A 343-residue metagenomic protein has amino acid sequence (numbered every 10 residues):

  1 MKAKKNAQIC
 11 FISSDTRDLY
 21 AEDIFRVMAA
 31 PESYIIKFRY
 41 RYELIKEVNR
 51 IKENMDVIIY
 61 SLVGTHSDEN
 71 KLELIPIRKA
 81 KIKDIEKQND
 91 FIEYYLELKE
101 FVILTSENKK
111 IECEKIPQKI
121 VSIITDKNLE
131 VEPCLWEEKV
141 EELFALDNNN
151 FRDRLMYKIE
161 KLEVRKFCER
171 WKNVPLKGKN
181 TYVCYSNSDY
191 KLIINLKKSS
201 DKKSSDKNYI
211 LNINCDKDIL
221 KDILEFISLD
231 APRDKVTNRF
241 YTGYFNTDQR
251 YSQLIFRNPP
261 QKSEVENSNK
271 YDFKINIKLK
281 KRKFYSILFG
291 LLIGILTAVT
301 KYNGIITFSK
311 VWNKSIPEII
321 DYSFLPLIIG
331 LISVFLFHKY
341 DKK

Functional and structural regions predicted by a protein language model:
M1-E43, K177-Y182, N187-K191: N-terminal "first-domain core" detector
F25-I111: Structured alpha/beta reader/binder surfaces that contact nucleic acids or chromatin modification marks
E93-G178: Contiguous surface segments at macromolecular interaction interfaces
K166-S200, D206-N212: Contiguous beta-strand segments within globular domains
S228-Q249: Short, hydrophobic beta-strand segments
D248, I255-I306: Cytosolic-side membrane-insertion boundary helix
W312-I328: Hydrophobic alpha-helical transmembrane segments
I329-K343: Membrane-helix interfacial anchor on the cytosolic side
